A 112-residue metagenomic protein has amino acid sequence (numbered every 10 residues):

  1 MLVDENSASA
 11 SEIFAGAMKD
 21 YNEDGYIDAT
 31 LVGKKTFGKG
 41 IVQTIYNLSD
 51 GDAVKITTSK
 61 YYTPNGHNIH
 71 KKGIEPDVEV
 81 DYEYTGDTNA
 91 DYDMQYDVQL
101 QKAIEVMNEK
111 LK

Functional and structural regions predicted by a protein language model:
M1-G86: Conserved acidic, small-residue-rich alpha-beta core segments centered on
D20, T58, V80-K112: C-terminal recognition in membrane/secretory proteostasis and scaffolding
